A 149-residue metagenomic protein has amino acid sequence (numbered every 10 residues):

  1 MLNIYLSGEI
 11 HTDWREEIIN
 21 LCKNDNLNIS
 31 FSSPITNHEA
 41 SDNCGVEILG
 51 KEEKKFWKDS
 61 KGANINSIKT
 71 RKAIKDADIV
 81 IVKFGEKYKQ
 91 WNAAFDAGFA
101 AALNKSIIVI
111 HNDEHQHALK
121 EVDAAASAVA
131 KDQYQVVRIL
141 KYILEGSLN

Functional and structural regions predicted by a protein language model:
M1-N149: Conserved catalytic or regulatory cores that recognize and/or transform ribose-phosphate-containing ligands
